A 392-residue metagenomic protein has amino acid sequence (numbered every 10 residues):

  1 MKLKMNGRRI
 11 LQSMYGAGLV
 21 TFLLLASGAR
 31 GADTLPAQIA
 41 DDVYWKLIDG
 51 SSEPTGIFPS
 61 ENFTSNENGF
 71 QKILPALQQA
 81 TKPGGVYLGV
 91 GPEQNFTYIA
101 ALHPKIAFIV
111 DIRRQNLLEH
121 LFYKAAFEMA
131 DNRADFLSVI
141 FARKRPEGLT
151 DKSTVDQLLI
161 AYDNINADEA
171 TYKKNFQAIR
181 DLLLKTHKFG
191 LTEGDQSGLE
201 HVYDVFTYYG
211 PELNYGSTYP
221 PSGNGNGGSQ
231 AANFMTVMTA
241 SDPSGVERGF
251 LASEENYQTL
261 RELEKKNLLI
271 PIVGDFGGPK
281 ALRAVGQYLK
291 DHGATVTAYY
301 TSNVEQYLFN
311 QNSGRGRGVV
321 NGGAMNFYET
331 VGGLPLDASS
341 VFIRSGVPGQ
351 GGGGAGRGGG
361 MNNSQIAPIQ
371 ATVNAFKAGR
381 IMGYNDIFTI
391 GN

Functional and structural regions predicted by a protein language model:
M1-R9: N-terminal secretory signal peptides that target proteins for export/translocation
Y15-A26: Bacterial N-terminal signal peptides
A29-D33, A37: Boundary at the C-terminal end of the N-terminal hydrophobic targeting segment
T64-K82: Conserved alpha-helix/loop element of class I SAM-dependent methyltransferases that forms part of the SAM/SAH-binding
K82-E93: Conserved class I S-adenosyl-L-methionine
Q94-L102: Conserved SAM-binding loop of SAM-dependent methyltransferases across substrates and taxa, primarily the Class I
K105-I270, Y384, G391-N392: Class I S-adenosyl-L-methionine-dependent methyltransferase module
L213-N392: Alpha-helical subdomain
